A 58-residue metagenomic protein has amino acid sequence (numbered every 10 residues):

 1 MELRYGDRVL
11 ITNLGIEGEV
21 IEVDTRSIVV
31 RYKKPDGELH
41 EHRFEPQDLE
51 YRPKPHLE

Functional and structural regions predicted by a protein language model:
Y5, N13-E58: Basic/aromatic-rich interaction segments and small domains that mediate binding to polyanionic partners
